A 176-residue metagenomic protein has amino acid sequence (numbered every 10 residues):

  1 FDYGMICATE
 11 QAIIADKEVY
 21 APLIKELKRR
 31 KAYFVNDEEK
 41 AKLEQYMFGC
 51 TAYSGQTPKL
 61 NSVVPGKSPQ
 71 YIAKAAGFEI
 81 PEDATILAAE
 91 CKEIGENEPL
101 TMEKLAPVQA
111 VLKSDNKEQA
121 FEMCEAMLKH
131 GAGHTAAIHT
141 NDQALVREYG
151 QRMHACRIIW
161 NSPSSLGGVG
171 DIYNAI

Functional and structural regions predicted by a protein language model:
F1-G95: ALDH superfamily catalytic-core signature
F78-I176: Conserved C-terminal structural/oligomerization subdomain of aldehyde/semialdehyde dehydrogenase
